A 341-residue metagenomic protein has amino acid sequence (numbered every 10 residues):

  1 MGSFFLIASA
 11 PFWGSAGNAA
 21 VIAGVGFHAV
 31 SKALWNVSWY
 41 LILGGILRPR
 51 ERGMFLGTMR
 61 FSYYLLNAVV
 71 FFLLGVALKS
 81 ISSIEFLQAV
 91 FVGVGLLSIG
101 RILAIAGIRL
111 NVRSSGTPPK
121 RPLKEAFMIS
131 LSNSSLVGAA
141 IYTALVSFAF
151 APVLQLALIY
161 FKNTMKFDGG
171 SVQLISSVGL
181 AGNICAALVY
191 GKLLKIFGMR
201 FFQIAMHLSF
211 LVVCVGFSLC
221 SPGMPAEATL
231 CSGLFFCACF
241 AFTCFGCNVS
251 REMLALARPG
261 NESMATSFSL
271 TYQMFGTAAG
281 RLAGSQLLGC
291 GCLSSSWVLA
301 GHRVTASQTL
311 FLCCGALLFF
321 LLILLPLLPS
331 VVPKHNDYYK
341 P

Functional and structural regions predicted by a protein language model:
M1, T58, K195-S209: Cytoplasmic membrane-interface "Motif A"-like loop-to-helix N-cap segments of 12-TM Major Facilitator Superfamily
M1-A16, L208-A226: C-terminal ends and interior cores of transmembrane alpha-helices in multi-pass membrane transporters/permeases
A8-P11, L97-R109, T305-P341: Multi-pass alpha-helical transporter architecture, strongest for 12-TM Major Facilitator/SLC carriers used
A20, G24-I108, T143-L154, G179-G182 (+2 more regions): Substrate-agnostic recognition of the 12-TM MFS/MFS-like secondary transporter fold
V21, L87, F167-S176, C231: Juxtamembrane helix-start elements in MFS-like secondary transporters
N111-Y142, T164, Y338-P341: Juxtamembrane intracellular "pre-TM" segments in multi-pass secondary transporters
V153-V172: Short amphipathic helix-loop junctions that connect adjacent transmembrane helices in Major Facilitator Superfamily/SLC
V172-K195, V213: Transmembrane alpha-helices of Major Facilitator/SLC transporters
